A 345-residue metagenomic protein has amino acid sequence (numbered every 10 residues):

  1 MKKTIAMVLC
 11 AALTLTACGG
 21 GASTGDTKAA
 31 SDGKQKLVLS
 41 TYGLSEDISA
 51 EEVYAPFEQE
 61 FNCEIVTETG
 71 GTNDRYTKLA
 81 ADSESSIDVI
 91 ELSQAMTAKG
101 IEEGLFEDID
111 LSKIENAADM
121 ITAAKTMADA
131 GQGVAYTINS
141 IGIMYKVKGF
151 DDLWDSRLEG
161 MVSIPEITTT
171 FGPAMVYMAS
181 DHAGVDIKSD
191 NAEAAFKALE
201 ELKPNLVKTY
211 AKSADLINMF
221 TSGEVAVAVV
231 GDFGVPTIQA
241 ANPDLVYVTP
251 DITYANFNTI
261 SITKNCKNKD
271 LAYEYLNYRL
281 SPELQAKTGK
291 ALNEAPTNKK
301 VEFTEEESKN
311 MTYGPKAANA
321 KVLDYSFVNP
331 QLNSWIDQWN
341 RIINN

Functional and structural regions predicted by a protein language model:
M1-V38, N345: Short, low-complexity disordered leader/linker segments with a strong preference for bacterial N-terminal type II
D32-K99: Early extracytoplasmic/lumenal segment of secretory-pathway proteins
G43-A50, S86-I87, E91-V207, A211-T221: Extracytoplasmic ligand-binding site segments that recognize negatively charged/polar headgroups
S49, M161-T168, Y278-E302: Periplasmic-binding protein-like
M96-K99, T221, V227-D244: A ligand-binding cleft/hinge motif common to bilobed small-molecule-binding domains
N139, A198-L202, A241-C266, K300: Periplasmic-binding protein-like
G142-V147, S180-D181, F257-K269, L276-R279 (+1 more regions): A bilobed periplasmic-binding-protein/Venus flytrap-type ligand-binding module shared by bacterial periplasmic
A286-N345: C-terminal capping/gating helix-and-loop segments adjacent to ligand/active sites or protein-protein/ligand interfaces
